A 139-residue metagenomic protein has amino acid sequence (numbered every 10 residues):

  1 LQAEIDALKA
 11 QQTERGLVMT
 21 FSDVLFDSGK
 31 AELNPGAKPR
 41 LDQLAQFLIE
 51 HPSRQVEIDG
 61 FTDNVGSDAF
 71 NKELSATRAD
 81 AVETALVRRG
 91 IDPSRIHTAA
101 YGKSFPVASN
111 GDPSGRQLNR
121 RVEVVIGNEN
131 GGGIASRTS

Functional and structural regions predicted by a protein language model:
L1-Q55, S94, G127-S139: Periplasmic peptidoglycan-binding/tethering modules of Gram-negative envelope proteins
K30-K38, F61-S139: Periplasmic OmpA-like peptidoglycan-binding domain that tethers envelope proteins to the cell wall
